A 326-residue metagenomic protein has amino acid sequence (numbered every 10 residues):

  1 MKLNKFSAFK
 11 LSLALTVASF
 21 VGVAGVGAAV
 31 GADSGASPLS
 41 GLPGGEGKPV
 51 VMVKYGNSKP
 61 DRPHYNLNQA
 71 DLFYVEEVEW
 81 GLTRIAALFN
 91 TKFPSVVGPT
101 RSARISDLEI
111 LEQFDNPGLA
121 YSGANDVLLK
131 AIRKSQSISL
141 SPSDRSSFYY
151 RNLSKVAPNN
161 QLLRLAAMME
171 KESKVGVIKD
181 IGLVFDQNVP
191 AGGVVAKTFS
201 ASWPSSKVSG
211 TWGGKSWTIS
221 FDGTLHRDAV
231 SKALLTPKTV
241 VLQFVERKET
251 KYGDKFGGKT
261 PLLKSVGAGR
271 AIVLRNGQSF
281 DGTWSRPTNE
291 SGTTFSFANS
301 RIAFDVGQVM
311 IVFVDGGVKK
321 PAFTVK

Functional and structural regions predicted by a protein language model:
K2-L13: Bacterial N-terminal signal peptides that target proteins for export
S12-A24: Bacterial N-terminal signal peptides
G22-G35: Sec-dependent signal peptide cleavage junction
D33-Y74, E79-K326: A surface/extracellular/periplasmic glyco- and lipid-processing/surface-interacting theme
